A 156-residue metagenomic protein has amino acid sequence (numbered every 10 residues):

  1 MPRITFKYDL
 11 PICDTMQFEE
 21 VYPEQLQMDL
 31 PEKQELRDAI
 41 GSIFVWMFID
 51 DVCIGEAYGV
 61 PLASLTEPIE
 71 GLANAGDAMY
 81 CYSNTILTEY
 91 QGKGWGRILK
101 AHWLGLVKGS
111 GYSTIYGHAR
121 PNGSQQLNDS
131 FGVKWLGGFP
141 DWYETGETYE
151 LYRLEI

Functional and structural regions predicted by a protein language model:
M1-I54: Short amphipathic alpha-helix that is part of the acyltransferase structural core
S42, E147-Y152: Short hydrophobic/aromatic beta-strand or adjacent loop that forms the aromatic wall/cage of a ligand/substrate-binding
V52-S83, Q91, W142-E147: Conserved acyl-donor/pantetheine-binding loop and adjacent beta-alpha core of acyl/acetyltransferases and related
Y82, L87, R120: Residue-level recognition of the GNAT/N-acetyltransferase active site
I86, G92-G105: Conserved acetyl-CoA-binding loop-helix of GNAT-fold acetyltransferases
S113, K134: Short acidic/polar active-site loop segments enriched in Thr and Asp
Y116-D129, D141-E144: Conserved beta-strand-loop-alpha-helix junction that forms the acyl-donor binding cleft
